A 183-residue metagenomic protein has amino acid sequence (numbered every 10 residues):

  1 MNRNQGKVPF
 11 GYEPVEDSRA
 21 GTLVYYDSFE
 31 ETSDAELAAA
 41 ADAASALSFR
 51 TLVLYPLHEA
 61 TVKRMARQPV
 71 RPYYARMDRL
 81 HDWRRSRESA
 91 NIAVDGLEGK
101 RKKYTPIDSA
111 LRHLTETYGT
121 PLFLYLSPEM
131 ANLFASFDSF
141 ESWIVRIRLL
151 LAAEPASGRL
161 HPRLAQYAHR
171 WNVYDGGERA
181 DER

Functional and structural regions predicted by a protein language model:
M1-R183: Nucleotidyltransferase catalytic core that binds NTPs
